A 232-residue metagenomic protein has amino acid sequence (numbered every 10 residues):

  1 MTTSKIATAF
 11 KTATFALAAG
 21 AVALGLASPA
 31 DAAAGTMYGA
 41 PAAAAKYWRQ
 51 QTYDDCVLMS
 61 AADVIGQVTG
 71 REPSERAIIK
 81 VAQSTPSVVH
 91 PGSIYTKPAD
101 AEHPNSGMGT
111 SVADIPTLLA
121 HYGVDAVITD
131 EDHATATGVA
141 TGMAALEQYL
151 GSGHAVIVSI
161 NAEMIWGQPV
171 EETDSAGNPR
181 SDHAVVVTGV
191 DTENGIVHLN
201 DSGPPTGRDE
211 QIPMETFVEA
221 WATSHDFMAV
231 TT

Functional and structural regions predicted by a protein language model:
T2-T117, H121, P169-E171, S175-P179 (+1 more regions): Active-site-adjacent structural segments surrounding the nucleophilic cysteine of cysteine proteases and isopeptidases
Y53, V57, T69-G70, S74 (+6 more regions): Extracytoplasmic low-complexity repetitive segments enriched in small/polar residues
D55-L58, A126-D130, A155-I160, V186 (+2 more regions): Structural recognition of the beta-strand scaffold that forms the well-ordered cores of secreted hydrolase catalytic
A62, A162, G203: Short, flexible active-site-adjacent loop segments at beta-strand->alpha-helix junctions, enriched in small/polar
G70-I78, A126-T135: Surface-exposed patches in mature extracellular/periplasmic domains of secreted proteins
Y122, S152-G153, S224: Structured helix-beta-strand junction loops
G138-H198: Active-site-adjacent substructure of cysteine-protease-like catalytic cores
V170-P179, V186-T232: Noncatalytic regulatory segments and standalone regulatory/sensor domains
